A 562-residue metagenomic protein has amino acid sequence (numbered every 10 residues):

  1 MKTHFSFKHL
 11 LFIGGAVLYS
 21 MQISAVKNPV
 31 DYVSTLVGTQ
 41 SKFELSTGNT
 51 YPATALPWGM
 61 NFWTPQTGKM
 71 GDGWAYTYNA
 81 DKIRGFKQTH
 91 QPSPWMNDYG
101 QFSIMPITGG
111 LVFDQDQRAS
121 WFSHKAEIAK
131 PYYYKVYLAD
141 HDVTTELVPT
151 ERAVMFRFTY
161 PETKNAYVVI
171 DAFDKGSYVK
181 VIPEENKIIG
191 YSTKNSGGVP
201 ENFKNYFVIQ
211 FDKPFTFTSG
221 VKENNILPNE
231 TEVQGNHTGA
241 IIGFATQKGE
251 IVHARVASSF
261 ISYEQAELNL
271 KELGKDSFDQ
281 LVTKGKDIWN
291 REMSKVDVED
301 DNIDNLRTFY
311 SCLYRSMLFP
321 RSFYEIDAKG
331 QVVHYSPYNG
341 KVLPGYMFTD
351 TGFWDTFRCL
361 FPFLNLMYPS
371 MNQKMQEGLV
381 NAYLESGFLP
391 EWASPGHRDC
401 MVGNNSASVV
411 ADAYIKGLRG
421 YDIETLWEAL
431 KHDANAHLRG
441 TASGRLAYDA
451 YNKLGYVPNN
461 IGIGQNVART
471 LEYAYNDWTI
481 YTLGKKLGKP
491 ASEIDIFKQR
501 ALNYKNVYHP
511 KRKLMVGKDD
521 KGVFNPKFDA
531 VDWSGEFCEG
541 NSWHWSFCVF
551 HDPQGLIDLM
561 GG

Functional and structural regions predicted by a protein language model:
M1-K27: Bacterial Sec-dependent N-terminal signal peptides
V26-F361, N365-S408, Y414-L471, Y475-N506 (+3 more regions): Accessory carbohydrate-recognition regions in carbohydrate-active enzymes
